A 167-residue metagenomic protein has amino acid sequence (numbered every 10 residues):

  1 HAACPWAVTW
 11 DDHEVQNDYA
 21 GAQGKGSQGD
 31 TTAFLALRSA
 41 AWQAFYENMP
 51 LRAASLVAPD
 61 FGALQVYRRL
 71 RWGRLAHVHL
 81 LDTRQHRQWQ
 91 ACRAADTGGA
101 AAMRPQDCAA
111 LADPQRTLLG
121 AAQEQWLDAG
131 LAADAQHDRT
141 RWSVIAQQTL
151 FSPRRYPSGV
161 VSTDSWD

Functional and structural regions predicted by a protein language model:
H1-D167: Metal-dependent phosphoester/phosphodiester hydrolase catalytic core
